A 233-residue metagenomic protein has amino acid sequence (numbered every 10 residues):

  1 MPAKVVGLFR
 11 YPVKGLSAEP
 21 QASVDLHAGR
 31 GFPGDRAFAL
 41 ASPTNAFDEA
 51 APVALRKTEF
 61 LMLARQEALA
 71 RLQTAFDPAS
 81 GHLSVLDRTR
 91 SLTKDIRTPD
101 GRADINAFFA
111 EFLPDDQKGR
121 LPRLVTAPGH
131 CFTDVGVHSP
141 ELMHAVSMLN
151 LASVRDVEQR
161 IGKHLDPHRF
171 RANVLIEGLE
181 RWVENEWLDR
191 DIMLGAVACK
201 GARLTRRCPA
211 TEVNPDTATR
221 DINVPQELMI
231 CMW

Functional and structural regions predicted by a protein language model:
M1-W233: Metal-cofactor-dependent catalytic cores
